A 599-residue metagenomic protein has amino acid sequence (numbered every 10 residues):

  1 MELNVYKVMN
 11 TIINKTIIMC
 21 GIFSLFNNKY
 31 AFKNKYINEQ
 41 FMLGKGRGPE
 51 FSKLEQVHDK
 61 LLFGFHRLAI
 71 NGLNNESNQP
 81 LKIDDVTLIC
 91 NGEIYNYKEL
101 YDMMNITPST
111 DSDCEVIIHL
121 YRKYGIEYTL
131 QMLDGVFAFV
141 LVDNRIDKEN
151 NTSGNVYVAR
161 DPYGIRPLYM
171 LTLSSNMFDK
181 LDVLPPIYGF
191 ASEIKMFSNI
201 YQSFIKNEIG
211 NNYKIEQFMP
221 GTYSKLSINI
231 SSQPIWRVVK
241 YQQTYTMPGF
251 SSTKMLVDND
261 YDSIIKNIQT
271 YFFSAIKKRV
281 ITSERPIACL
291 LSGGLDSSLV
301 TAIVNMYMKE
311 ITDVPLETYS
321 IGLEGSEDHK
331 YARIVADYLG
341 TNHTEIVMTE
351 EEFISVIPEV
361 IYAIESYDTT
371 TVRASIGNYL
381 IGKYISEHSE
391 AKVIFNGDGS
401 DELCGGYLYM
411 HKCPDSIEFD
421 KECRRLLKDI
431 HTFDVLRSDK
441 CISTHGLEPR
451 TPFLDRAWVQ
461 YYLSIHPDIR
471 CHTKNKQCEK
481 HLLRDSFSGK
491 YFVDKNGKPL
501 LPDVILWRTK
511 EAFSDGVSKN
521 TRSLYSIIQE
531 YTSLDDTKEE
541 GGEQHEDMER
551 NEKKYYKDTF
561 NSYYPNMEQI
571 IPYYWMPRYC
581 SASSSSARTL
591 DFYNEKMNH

Functional and structural regions predicted by a protein language model:
N10-I18, F26-F32, R145-K148, N155-Y157 (+8 more regions): ATP-dependent adenylate-handling active sites, centered on carboxylate activation for C-N bond formation
T16-S366, K392: Cysteine-centered catalytic environments shared across enzyme families
L81, P108, D485-S486, D535: Short alpha-helical linear motifs
E193, Q243, H466-D468, P502: Short, solvent-exposed coil/turn linker segments
P502-R508: Conserved S-adenosyl-L-methionine
